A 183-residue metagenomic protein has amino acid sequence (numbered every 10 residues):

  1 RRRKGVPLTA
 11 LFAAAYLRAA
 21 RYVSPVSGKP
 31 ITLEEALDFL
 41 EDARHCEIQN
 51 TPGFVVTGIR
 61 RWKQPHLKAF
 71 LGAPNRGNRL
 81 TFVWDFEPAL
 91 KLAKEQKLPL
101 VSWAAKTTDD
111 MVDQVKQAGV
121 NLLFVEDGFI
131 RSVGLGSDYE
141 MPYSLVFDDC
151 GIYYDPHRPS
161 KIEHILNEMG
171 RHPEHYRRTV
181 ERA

Functional and structural regions predicted by a protein language model:
R1-A183: Catalytic-core helical/loop segments in enzymes performing group transfer/polymerization on anionic/lipid-linked
